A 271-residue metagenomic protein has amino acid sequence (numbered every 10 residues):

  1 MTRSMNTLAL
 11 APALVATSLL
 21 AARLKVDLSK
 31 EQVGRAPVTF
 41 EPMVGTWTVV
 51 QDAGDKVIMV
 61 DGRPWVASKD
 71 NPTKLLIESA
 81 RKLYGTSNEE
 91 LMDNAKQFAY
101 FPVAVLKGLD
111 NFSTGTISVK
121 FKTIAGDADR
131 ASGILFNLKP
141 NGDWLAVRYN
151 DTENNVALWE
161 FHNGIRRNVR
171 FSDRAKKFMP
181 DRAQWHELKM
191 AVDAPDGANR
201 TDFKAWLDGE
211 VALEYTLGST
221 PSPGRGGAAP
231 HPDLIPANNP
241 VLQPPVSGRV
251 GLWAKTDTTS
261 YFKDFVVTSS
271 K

Functional and structural regions predicted by a protein language model:
M1-L10: Bacterial N-terminal signal peptides that target proteins for export
P12-A21: Hydrophobic h-region of N-terminal signal peptides that target proteins for export in Gram-negative bacteria
D27, T116-K122, G133-L135, E187-D193 (+4 more regions): Residues within well-ordered beta-strands of beta-sheet-rich folds
L28, V119, E187-L234: Carbohydrate-binding surfaces in secreted/extracellular proteins
R35-S87: Extracellular glycan-recognition surfaces and repeat-rich motifs
W65-H162: Secretory/extracellular carbohydrate-interaction modules and structurally similar beta-sandwich "look-alikes"
G164-K189: Short, aromatic/His-centered strand-loop micro-motif at the edge of beta-sheets
Y215-K263: Flexible glycan-contacting loops in extracellular carbohydrate-active proteins
